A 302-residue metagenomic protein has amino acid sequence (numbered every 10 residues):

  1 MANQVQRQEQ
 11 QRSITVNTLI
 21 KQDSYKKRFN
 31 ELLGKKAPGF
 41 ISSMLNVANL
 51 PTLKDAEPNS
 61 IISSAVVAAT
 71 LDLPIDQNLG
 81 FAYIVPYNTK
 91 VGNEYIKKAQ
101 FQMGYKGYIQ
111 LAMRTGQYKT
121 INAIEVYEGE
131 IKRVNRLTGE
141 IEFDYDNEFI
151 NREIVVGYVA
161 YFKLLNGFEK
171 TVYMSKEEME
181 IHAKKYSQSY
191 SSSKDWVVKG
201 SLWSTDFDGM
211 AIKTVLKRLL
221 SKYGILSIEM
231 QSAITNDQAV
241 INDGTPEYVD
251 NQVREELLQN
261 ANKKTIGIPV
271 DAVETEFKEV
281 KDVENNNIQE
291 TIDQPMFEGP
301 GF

Functional and structural regions predicted by a protein language model:
M1-K27, M230-F302: Glycine- and charge-rich intrinsically disordered segments
V16-L226: Binding-interface segments
